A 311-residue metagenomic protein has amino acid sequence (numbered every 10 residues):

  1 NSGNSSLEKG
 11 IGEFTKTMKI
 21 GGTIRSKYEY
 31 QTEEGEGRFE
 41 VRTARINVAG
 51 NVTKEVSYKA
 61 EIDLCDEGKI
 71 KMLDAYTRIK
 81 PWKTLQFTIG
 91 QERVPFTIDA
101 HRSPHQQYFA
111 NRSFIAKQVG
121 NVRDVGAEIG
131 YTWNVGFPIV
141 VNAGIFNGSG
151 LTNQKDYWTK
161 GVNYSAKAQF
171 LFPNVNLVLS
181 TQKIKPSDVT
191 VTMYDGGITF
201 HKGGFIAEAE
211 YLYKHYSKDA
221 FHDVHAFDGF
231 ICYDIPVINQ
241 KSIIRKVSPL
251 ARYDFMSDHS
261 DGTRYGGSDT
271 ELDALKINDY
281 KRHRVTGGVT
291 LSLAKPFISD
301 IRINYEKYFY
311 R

Functional and structural regions predicted by a protein language model:
N1-S5: Cleavable N-terminal export/targeting peptides
E8-G150, K160-V162, A168-N176, F230-D234 (+2 more regions): Outer membrane beta-barrel
Y30-G35, T53, Y76-K80, Q91 (+2 more regions): Outer-membrane beta-barrel pore domains
S149-Q154, T181-K185: Surface-exposed cleft-lining segments at the edges of enzyme active sites
